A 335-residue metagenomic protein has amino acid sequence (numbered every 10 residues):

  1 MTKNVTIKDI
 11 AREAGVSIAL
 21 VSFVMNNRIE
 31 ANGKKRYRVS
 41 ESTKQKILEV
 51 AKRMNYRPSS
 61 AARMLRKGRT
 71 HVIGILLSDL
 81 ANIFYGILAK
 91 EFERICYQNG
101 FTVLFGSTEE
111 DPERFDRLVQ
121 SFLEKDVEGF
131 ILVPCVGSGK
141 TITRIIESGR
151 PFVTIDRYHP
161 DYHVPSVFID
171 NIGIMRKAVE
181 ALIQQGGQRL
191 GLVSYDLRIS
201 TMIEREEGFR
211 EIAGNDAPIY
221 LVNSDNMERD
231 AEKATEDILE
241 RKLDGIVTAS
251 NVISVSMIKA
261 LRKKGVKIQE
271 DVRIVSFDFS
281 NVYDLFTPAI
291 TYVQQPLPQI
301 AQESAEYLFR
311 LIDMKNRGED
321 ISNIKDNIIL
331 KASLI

Functional and structural regions predicted by a protein language model:
M1-R69: N-terminal helix-turn-helix DNA-binding module of bacterial transcription factors
M1-T2, T6, M64-E180, Q184 (+5 more regions): Alpha-helical recognition/docking segments in bacterial nutrient-uptake and carbohydrate-utilization systems
A19, R57, V133-P134, Q185 (+5 more regions): Replace "coordinates the UDP/GDP/TDP-sugar" with "coordinates nucleotide-activated sugar donors
G74-L76, G191, V247, V275: Short, well-ordered beta-strand segments
S107, S194, L221-N223: Residue-level recognition of beta-strand->loop/alpha-helix junctions
V167, N171, I238-I335: Flexible loop/turn connectors
R176-P218, D320-I335: An alpha-beta-alpha
